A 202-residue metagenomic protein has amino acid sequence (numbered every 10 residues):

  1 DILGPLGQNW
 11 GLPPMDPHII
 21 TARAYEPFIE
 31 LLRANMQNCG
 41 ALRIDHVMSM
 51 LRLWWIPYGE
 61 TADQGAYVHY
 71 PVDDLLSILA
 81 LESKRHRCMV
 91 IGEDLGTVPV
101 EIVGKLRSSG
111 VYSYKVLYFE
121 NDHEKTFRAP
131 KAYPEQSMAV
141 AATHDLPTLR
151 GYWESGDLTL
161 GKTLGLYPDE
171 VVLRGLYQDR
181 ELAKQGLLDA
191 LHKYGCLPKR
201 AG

Functional and structural regions predicted by a protein language model:
D1-G202: Alpha-amylase-like alpha-glycosidases and glucanotransferases acting on alpha-linked glucans and related
